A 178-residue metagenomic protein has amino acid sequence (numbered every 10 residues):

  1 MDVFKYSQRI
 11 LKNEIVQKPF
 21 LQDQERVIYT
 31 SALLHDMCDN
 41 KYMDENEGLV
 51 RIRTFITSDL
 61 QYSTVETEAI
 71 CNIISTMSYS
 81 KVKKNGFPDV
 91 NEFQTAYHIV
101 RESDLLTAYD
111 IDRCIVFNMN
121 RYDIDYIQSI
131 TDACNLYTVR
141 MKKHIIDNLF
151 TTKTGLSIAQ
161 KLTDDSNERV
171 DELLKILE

Functional and structural regions predicted by a protein language model:
D2-L21, L34, V82-E178: Divalent metal-dependent phosphate-bond-processing catalytic cores, especially two-metal-ion Mg2+/Mn2+ enzymes that act
D2-Q8, D44-D59: An active-site-proximal "capping" alpha-helix that borders the catalytic cofactor pocket
N13-Q17, D39-N40, T54-S58: General structural signal for alpha-helix termini and helix-helix connectors
Q17-Q24, S63-T67: Short helix-terminating capping/connector loops at secondary-structure junctions
D23-D44, G48, C71-S80, D104: His-Asp-centered metal-binding catalytic motifs of divalent-metal-dependent phosphohydrolases/nucleases
K41-Y42, L60, T64, K153: Residues at alpha-helix boundaries and short interhelical turns
D44-G48, E66, T95: Short acidic-hydrophobic sequence patches enriched in Asp/Glu that either
I52-D89: Hydrophobic, well-structured mid-protein blocks that either form specific transmembrane helices
